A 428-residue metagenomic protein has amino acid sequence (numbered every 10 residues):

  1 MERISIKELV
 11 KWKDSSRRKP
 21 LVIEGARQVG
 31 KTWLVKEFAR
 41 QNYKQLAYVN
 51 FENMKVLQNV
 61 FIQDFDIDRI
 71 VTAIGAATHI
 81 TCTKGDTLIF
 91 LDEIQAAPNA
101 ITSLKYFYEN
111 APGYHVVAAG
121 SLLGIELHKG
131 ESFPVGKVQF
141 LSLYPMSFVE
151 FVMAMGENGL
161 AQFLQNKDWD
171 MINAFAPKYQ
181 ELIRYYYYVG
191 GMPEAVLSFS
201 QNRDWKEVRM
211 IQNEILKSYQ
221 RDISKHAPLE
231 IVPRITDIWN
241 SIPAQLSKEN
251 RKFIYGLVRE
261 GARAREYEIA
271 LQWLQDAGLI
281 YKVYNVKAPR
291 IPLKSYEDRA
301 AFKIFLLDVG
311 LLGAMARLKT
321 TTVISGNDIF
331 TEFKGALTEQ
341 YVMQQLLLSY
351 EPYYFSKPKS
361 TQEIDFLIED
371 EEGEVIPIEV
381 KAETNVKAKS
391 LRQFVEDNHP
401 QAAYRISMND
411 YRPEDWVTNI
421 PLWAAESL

Functional and structural regions predicted by a protein language model:
E2-S16: Pre-Walker A adenine-sensing motif
I23: Hydrophobic anchor at the beta1->P-loop junction of P-loop NTPases
K31: Conserved lysine of the Walker
L34, F38: Hydrophobic positions on the alpha1 helix immediately C-terminal to the Walker A/P-loop
N53-K84: Short glycine-rich substrate-engagement loop in P-loop NTPases that contacts/grips substrate
H115-S121, S142: Structural recognition of the conserved hydrophobic beta-strand(s) that form the central parallel beta-sheet of P-loop
L127-S247: Interdomain motor-coupling "hinge/lid" segment immediately C-terminal to the ATP-binding subdomain of NTP-driven enzymes
M192, L197-D370: Accessory nucleic acid-recognition modules appended to NTPase machines
